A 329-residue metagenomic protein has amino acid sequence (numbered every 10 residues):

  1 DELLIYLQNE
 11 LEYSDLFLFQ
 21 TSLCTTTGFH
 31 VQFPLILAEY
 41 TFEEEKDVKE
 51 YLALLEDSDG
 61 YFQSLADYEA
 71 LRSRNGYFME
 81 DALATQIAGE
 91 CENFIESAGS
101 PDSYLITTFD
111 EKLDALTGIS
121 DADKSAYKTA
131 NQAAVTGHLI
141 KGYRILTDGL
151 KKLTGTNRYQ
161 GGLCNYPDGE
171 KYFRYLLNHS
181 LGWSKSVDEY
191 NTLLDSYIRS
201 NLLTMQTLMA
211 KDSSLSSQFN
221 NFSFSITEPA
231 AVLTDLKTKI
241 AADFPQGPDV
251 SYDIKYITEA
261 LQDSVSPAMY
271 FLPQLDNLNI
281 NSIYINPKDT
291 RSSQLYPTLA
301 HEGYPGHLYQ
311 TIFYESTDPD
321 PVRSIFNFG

Functional and structural regions predicted by a protein language model:
D1-G329: N-terminal maturation segment of proteins
